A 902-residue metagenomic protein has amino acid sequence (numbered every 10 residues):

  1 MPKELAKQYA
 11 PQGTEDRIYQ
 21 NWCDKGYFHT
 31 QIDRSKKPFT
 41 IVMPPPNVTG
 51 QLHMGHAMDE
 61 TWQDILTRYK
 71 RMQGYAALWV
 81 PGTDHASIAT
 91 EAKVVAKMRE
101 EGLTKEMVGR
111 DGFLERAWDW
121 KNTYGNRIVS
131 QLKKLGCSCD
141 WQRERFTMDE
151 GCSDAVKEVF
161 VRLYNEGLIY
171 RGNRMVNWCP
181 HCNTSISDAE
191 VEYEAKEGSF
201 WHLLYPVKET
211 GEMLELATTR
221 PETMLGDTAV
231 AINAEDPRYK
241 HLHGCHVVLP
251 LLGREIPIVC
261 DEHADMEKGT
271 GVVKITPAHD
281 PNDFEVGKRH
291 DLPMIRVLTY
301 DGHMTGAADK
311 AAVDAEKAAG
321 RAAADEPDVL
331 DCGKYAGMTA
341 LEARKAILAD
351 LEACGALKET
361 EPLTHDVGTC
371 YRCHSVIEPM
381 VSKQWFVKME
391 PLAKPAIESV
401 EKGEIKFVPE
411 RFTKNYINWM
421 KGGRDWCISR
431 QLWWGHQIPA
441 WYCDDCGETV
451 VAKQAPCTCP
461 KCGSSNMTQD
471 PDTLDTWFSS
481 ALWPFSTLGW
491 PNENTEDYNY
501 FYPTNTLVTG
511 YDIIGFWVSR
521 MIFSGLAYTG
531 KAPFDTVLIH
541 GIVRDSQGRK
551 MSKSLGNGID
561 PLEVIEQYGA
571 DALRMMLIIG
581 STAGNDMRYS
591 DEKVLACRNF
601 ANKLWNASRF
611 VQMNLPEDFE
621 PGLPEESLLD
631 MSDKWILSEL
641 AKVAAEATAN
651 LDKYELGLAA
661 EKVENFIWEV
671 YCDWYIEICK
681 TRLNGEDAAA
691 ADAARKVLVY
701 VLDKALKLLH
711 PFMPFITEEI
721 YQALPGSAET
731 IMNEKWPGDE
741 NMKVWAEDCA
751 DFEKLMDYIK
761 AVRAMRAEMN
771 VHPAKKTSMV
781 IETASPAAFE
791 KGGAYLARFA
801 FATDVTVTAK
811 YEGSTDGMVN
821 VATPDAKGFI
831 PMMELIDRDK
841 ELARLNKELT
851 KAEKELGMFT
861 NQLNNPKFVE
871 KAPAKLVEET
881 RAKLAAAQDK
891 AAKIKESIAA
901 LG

Functional and structural regions predicted by a protein language model:
M1-M54, A77, Y371, L604: Non-catalytic terminal extensions that flank enzyme cores
K3, Q8, R17, N21-K25 (+11 more regions): Residue patterns forming the tRNA-binding/recognition surfaces of aminoacyl-tRNA synthetases and related DALR
Q31-V94, T147, V156, L216-T219 (+6 more regions): N-terminal catalytic cores of NTP/NDP-binding nucleotidyl/phosphoryl-transfer enzymes
R34-K36, P44-P45, L78-E91, E144-C152 (+3 more regions): Short, solvent-exposed turn/loop segments enriched in Gly/Ser/Thr/Pro and often Arg
A57-I65, L214-P250, V273-D280, H290-L298 (+4 more regions): Extended active-site and interfacial segments that coordinate phosphate-rich ligands in large catalytic machineries
R68-A76, K97-R110, S130, K134-C139 (+17 more regions): Secondary-structure transition/capping motifs at alpha-helix termini and the adjoining loop/turn into the next element
H202, N418-F478, L482, A527-A570 (+2 more regions): Feature 926 captures the class I aminoacyl-tRNA synthetase adenylation module centered on the KMSKS loop
L252-V259, D470-Y502, E669, D673-I676: Active-site-adjacent "gating/activation" loops or surface patches in catalytic cores
